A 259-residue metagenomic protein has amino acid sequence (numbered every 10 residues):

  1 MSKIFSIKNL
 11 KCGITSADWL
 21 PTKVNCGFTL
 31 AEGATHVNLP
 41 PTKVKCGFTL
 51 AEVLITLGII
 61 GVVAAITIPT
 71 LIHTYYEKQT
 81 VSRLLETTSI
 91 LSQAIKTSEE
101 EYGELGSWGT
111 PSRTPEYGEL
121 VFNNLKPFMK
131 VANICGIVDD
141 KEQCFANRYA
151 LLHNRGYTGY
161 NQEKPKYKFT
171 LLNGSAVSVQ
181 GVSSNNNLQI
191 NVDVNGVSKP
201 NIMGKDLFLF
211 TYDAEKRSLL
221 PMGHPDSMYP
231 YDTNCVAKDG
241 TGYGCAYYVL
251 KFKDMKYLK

Functional and structural regions predicted by a protein language model:
M1-F48: N-terminal leader/signal peptides at the extreme start of proteins
K23, T42-K43, L71, G223 (+1 more regions): Intrinsically disordered, low-complexity segments enriched in proline/serine/threonine
T29-A31, V44-Y76: N-terminal single-pass transmembrane signal-anchor helix
H36, G109-Y117: Intrinsically disordered, low-complexity coil segments
G58, A64-T74, I90, Y243-K259: Long hydrophobic alpha-helices with heptad-repeat/coiled-coil character
T70-L91, I95-S98, Y102: Aliphatic-rich helix starts adjacent to a transmembrane/signal segment
S92-P111, V131-I134: Alpha-helix exit/C-cap motif
P115-K259: Intrinsically disordered, low-complexity regions enriched in Pro/Ser/Thr/Gly and acidic residues
